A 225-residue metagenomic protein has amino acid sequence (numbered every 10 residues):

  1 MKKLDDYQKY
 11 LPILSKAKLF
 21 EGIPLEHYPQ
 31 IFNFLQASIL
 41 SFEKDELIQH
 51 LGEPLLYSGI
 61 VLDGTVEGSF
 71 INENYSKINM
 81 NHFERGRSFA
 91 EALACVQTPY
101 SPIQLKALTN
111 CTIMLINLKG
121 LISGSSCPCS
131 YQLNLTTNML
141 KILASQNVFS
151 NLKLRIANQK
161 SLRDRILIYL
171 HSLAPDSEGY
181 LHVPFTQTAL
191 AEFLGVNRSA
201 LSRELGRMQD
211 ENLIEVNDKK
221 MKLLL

Functional and structural regions predicted by a protein language model:
M1-I39, E43, L93-Q97: Cyclic nucleotide-binding regulatory module and flanking cytosolic helices
E43-K44, L62-D63, E84, T109: A cytosolic small-molecule/anion-sensing beta-strand core signal
L47-E53: Short phosphate-coordinating micro-motif centered on Lys-Gly-acidic
L56-S69, N74, R85-G86: Glycine- and acidic-residue-biased ligand/ion/polar-headgroup-sensing regions
N79-T137: Cyclic-nucleotide recognition modules
C129-R155: Long, low-complexity, charged/polar intrinsically disordered regions in eukaryotic proteins
S130, S150-L162, D176-L181: Short, Lys/Arg-enriched, Trp-marked, Pro/Gly-tolerant hinge/linker segments that flank
L162-R165, Y169-L225: Phosphate-/nucleic-acid-contacting segments
